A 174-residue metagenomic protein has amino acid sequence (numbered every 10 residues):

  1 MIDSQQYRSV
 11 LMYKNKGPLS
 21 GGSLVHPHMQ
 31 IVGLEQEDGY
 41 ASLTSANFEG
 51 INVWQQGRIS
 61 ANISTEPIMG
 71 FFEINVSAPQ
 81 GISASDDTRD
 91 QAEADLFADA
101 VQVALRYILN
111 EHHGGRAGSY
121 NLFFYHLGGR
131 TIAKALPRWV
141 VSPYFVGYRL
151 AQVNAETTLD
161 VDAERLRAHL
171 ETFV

Functional and structural regions predicted by a protein language model:
M1-V174: HIT superfamily nucleotide-processing domains
